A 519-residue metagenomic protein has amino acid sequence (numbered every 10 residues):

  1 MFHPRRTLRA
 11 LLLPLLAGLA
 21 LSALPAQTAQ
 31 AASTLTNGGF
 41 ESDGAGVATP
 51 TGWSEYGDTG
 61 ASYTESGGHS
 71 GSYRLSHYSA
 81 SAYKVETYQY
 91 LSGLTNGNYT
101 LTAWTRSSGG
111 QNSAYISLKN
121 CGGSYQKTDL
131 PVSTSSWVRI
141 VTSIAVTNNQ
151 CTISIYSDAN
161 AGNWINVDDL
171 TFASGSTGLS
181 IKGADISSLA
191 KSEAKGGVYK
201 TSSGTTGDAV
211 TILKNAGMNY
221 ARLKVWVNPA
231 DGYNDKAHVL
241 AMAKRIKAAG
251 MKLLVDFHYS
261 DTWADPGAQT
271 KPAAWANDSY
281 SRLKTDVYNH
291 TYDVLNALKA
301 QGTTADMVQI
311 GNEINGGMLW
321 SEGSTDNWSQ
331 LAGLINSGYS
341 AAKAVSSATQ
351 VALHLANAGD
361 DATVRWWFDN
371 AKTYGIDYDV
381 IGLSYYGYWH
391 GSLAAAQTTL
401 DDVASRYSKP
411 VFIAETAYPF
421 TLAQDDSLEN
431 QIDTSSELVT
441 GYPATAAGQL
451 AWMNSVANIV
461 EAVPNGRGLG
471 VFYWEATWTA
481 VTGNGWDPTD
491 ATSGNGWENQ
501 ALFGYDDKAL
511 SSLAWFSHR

Functional and structural regions predicted by a protein language model:
S33, G39-A82, D208: Extracellular glycan-recognition surfaces and repeat-rich motifs
F40, K84-G110, I140-I144, D169-L170 (+2 more regions): Extra-cytoplasmic beta-strand recognition segments
A48-G52, V85-T87, G109-N120, C151-I155: Beta-strand acidic-aromatic groove motif in beta-rich domains, primarily in extracellular
K84-V85, D158-S174: Extracellular carbohydrate recognition
C121-Q150: Extracellular carbohydrate recognition and processing domains and analogous Trp-centered ligand-binding platforms
L179, A194-G197, D402, T421-S455 (+2 more regions): Aromatic-rich peripheral "rim/lid" segments of glycoside hydrolase catalytic domains that contact and position glycan
A209-V210, A344-Q350, T363-V439, A447-L450 (+1 more regions): Glycoside hydrolase catalytic-domain groove-lining segments
D235-L240, D265-Y378, G391-L400, W486-N495 (+1 more regions): Active-site cleft segment of glycoside hydrolase catalytic domains centered on the general acid/base Glu
